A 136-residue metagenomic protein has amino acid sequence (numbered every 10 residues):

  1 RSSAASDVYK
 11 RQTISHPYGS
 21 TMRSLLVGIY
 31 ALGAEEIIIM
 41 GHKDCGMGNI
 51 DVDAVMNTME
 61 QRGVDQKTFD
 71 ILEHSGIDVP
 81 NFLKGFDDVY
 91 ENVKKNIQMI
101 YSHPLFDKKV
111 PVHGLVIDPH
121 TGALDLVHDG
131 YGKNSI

Functional and structural regions predicted by a protein language model:
R1-A5, Y9: Single conserved hydrophobic/aromatic residue that forms the stacking wall/gate of nucleotide- or nucleobase-binding
S6, S24-L25, G130-G132: Short, solvent-exposed amphipathic alpha-helical segments in soluble enzyme and RNA/protein-processing domains
D7, I39, G122: Divalent metal-coordination and catalytic microenvironments
K10-Q12, H42: Short strand-loop junctions, especially beta-strand C-caps/beta-turns that link beta-sheets to coils or alpha-helices
Q12-Y18, L32, M47-I136: Divalent-metal-activated hydrolytic enzyme cores
P17-L26: Short acidic (Asp/Glu) patches
Y30-M47: Ordered, amphipathic secondary-structure segments that act as subunit-interaction surfaces in large macromolecular
